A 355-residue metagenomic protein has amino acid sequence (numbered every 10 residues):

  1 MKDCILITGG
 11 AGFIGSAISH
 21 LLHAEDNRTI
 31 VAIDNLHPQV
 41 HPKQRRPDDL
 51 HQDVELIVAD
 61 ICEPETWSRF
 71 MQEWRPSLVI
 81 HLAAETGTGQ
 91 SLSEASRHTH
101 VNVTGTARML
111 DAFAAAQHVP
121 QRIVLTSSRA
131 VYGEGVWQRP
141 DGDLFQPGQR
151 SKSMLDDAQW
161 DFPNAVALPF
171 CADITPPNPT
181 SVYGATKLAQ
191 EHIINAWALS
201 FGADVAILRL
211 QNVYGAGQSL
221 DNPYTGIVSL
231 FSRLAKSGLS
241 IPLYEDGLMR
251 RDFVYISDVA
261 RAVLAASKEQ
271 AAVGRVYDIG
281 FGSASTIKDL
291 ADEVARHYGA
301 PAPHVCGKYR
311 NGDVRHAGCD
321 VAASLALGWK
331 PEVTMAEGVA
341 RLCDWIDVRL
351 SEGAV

Functional and structural regions predicted by a protein language model:
M1-Q211: N-terminal Rossmann-like NAD(P)+-binding domain of SDR-like oxidoreductases, especially those catalyzing
T8, H100-V103, Y183-G184, D221 (+4 more regions): Short, solvent-exposed loop/helix junctions and linker helices that flank or host conserved functional motifs
P42-R46, E134-R139, Q218-N222, L290-A291 (+1 more regions): Short aromatic-enriched loop/helix-cap "lid" or pocket-rim segments at secondary-structure transitions that line
A59, A165, A235-V355: C-terminal substrate-binding subdomain of Rossmann-fold SDR/epimerase-dehydratase oxidoreductases
S91, F162-S181, V205, R209-S219 (+2 more regions): A conserved pocket-lining segment of Rossmann-fold NAD(P)-dependent short-chain dehydrogenase/reductase
M109, I194, F231, A323-S324: Structural element of the ATP-grasp superfamily
A189, I193, W197, I227 (+3 more regions): Hydrophobic alpha-helix immediately C-terminal to the catalytic Tyr-X-X-X-Lys motif of short-chain
